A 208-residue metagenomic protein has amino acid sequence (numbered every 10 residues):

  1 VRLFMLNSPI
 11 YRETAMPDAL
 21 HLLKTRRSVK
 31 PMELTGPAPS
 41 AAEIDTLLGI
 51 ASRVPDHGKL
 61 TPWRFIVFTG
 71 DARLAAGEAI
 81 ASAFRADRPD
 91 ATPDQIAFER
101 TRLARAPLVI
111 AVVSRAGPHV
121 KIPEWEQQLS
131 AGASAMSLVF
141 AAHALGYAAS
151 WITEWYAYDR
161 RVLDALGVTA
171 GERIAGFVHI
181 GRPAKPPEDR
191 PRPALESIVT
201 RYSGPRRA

Functional and structural regions predicted by a protein language model:
L6-R105, A208: N-terminal amphipathic, basic helical "cap/leader" segment at the start of enzyme domains
H21-T25, I174-A208: C-terminal helix-cap and adjacent tail motif
A51, I110, A116-D164: Small-aliphatic-rich amphipathic alpha-helix that forms the alpha element of a beta-alpha
R85, A104-G117: Acidic-glycine-rich active-site phosphate/pyrophosphate-binding loop
V162-A175: Short, electropositive alpha-helical surface patch
